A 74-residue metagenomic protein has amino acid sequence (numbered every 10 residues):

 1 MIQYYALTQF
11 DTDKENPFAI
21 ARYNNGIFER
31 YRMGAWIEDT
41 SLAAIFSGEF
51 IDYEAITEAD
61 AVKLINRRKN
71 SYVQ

Functional and structural regions predicted by a protein language model:
M1-I2, F50: A structure-centric signal for secondary-structure junctions around beta-strands
I2-F28: N-terminal acidic leader/helix
Y31-Q74: Short, mixed-charge low-complexity intrinsically disordered segments
